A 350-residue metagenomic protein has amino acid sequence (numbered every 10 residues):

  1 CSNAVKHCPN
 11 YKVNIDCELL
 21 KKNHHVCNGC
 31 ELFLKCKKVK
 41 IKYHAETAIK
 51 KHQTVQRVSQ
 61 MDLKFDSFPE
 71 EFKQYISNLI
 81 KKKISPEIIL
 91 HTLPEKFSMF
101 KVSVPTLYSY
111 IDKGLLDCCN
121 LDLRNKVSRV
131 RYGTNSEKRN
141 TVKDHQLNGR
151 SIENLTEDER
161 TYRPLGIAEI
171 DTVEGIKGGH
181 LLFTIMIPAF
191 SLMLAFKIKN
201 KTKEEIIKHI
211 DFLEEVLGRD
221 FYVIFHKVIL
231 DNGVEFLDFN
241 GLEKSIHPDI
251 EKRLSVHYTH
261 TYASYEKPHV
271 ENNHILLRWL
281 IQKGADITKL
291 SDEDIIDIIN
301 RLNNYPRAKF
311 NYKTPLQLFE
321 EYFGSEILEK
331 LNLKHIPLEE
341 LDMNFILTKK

Functional and structural regions predicted by a protein language model:
C1-D286, L290-S291, D297-R301, Y305-R307 (+2 more regions): Secondary-structure boundary/capping micro-motif
